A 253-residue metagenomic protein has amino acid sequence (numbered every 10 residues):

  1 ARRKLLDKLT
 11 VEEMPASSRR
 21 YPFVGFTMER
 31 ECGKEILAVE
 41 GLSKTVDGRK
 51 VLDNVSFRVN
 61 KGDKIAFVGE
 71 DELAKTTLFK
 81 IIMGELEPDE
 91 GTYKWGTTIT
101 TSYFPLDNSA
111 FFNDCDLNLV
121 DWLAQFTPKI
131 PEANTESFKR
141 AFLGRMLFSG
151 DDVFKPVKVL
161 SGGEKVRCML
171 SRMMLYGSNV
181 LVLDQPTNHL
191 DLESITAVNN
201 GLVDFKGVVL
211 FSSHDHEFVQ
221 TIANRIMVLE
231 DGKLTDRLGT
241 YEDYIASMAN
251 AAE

Functional and structural regions predicted by a protein language model:
A1-L5: Loop segments that connect adjacent transmembrane helices in multi-pass transporters
L6-A16, I245-E253: C-terminal boundary and immediately downstream tail of ABC-type ATPase nucleotide-binding domains
Y21-E253: ABC ATP-binding cassette signature C-motif
